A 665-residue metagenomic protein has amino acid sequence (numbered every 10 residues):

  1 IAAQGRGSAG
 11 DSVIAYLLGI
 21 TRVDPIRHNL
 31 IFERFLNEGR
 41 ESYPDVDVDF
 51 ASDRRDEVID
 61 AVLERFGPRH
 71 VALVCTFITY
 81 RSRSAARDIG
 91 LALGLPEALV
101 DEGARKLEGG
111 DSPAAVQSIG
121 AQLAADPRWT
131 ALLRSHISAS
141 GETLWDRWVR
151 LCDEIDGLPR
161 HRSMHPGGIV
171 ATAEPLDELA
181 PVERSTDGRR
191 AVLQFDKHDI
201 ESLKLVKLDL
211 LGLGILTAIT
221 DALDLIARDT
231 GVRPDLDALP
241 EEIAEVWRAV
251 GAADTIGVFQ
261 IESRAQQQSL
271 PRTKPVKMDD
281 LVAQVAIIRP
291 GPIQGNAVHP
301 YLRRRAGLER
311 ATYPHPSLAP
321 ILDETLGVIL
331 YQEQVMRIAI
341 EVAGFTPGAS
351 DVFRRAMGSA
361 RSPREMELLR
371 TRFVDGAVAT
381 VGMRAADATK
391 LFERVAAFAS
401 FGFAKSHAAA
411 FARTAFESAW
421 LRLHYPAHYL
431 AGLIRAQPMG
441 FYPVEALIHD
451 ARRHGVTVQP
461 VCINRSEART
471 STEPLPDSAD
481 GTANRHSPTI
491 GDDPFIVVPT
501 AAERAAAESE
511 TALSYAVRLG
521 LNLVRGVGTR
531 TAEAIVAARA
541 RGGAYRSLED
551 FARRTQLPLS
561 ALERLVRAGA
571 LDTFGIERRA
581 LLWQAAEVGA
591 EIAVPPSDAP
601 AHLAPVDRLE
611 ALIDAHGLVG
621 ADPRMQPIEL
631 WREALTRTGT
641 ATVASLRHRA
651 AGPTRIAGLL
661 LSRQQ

Functional and structural regions predicted by a protein language model:
I1-R579, A586, Q664: Alpha-helical scaffold/interaction cores of sigma-54-like transcription cofactors and many family A DNA polymerases
R184, L193-D196, E445-H449, L565-R567 (+1 more regions): Prokaryote-biased recognition of long, low-complexity C-terminal linker/tail segments that are poorly structured
